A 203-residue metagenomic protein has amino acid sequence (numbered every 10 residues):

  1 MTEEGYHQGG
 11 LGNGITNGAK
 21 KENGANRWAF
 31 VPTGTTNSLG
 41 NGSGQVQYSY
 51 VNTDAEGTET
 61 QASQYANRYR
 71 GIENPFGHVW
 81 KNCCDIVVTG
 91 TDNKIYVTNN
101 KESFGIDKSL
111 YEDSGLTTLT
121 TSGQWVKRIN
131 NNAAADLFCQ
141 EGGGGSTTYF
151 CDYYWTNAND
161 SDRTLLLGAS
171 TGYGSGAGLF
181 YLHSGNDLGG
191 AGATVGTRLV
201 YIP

Functional and structural regions predicted by a protein language model:
Y6-G24: Catalytic cores of eukaryotic secretory-pathway lumenal/extracellular enzymes that build and remodel glycoconjugates
H7, G44-V46: Intrinsically disordered, low-complexity regions enriched in polar/acidic and amide residues
G18, E22-N23, W28, T33-T36 (+6 more regions): C-terminal, surface-exposed recognition/capping segments
T89-N100: A short, polar/charged loop-to-alpha-helix boundary motif
